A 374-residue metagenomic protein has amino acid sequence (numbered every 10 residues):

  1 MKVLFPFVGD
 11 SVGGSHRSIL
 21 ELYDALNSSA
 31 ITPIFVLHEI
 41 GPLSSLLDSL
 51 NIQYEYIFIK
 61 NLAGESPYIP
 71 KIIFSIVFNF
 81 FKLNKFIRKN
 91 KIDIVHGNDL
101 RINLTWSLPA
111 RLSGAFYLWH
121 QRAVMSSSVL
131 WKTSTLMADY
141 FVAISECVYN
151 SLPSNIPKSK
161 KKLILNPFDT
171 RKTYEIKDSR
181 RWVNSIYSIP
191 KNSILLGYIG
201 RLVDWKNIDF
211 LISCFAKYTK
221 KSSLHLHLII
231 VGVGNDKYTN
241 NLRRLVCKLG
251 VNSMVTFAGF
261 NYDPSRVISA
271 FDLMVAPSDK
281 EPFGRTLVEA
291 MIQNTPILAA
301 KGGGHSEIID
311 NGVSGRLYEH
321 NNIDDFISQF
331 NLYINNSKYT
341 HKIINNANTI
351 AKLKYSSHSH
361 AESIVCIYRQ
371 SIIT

Functional and structural regions predicted by a protein language model:
H16-E21, I194, Y198-K217, L228 (+3 more regions): A conserved mid-protein helix/loop that constitutes part of the nucleotide-sugar donor-binding site
V36-P42, F168, I199, H227-N241: Glycosyltransferase donor-sugar binding loop
G97-N103, Q121: Short His-centered aromatic/hydrophobic patch
Y174-I189, I344: A short helix/loop element that forms part of the nucleotide-sugar donor recognition site in Leloir-type
N240-G259: Nucleotide-activated donor-binding/catalytic signature segment of Leloir-type glycosyltransferases, i.e., the conserved
F260, D279: Aromatic "clamp/platform" in nucleotide-sugar-dependent glycosyltransferases that forms part of the donor/acceptor
P296-A299, I309: Short hydrophobic beta-strand element within catalytic cores of glycosyltransferases and related nucleotide-activated
N311-G312, R316-I323, L332-S337: Conserved acidic donor-binding segment of nucleotide-sugar-dependent glycosyltransferases
